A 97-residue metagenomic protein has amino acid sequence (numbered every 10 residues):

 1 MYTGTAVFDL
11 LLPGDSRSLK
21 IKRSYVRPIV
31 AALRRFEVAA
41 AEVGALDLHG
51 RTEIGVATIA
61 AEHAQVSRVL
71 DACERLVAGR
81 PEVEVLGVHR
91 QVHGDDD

Functional and structural regions predicted by a protein language model:
M1-G4, D47: Flexible hinge/switch segments at interdomain interfaces of large molecular machines
G4-L12, T52-I59: Short, hydrophobic beta-strand segments
A6, G14, R35, D71-A78: Predominantly single-stranded RNA-binding modules in RNA-associated proteins
L11-L19: N-terminal presequence-like segments and adjacent domain-start helices
K20-A39: Short amphipathic alpha-helix segments
F36-G44, E84-Q91: Short beta-strand elements
A40-E62: Short, charge-patterned binding micro-sites
A60-D97: C-terminal structural segments of small proteins and small subunits
